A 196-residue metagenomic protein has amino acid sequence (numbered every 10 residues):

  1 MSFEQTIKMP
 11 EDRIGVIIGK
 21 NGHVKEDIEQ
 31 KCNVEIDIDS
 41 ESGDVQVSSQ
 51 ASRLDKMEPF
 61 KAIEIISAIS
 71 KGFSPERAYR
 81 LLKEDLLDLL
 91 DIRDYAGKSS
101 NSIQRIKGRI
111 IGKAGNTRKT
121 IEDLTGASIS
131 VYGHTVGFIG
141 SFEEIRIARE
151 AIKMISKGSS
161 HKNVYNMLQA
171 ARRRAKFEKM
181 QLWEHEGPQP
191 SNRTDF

Functional and structural regions predicted by a protein language model:
M1-F196: RNA-contacting regions in translation and RNA-metabolism proteins, encompassing KH/S1 modules where present
